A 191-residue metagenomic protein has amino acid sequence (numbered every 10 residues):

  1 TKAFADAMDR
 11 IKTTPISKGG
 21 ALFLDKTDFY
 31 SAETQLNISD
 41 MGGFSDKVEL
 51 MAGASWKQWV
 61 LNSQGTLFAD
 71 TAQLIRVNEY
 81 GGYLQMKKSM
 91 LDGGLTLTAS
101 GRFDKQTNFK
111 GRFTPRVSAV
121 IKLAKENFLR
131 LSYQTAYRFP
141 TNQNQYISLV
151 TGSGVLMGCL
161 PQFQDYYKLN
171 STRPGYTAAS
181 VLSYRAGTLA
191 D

Functional and structural regions predicted by a protein language model:
T1-L50, A54-K57: Outer-membrane beta-barrel domain signature, strongest for Gram-negative TonB-dependent receptors and also present
K2-R10, T66-L74, T114-S118, Y146-S153: Flexible, surface-exposed loop regions and adjacent strand-edge segments of Gram-negative outer-membrane beta-barrel
I16-F23, Q64-Q73, S100-K105, D191: Extracellular loop and loop/strand-boundary signature of outer-membrane beta-barrel proteins
N37-G42, A69-V77: Short, mixed-charge, low-aromatic patches
S39-S45, M90-G93, K110, K122-E126: Outer-membrane beta-barrel channels and translocator barrels
L50-W59, Q73-V120: Surface-exposed extracellular loop regions of Gram-negative outer-membrane beta-barrel proteins
W59-L61, D70-A72, Y137-P140: A short local loop/turn or secondary-structure capping micro-motif enriched for an aromatic residue
T107, R112, E126-D191: Surface-exposed extracellular loop regions of Gram-negative outer-membrane beta-barrel proteins, predominantly
